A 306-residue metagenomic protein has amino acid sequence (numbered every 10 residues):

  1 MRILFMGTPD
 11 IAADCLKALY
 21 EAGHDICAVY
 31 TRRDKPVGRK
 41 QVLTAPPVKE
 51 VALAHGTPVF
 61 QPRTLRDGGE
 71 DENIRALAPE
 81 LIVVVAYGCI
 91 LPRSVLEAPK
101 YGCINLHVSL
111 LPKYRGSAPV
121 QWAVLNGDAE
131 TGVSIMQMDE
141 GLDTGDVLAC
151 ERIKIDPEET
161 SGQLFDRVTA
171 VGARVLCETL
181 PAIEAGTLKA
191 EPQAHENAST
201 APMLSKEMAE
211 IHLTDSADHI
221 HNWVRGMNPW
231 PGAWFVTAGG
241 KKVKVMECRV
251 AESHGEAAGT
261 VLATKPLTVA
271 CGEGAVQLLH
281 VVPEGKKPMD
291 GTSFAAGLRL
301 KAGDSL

Functional and structural regions predicted by a protein language model:
M1-R39: N-terminal Rossmann-like dinucleotide-binding module
R2-L4, D25-V29, P58-L77, I82 (+1 more regions): Internal alpha/beta domain cores that form substrate/cofactor-binding pockets in large enzymes and binding proteins
G7, V29, A52, I82 (+7 more regions): A residue-level signal for conserved active-site and pocket-lining positions in enzyme catalytic cores
A13, V42-A45, D67-D71, C89 (+1 more regions): Structural motif corresponding to alpha-helix initiation and N-cap regions
A22, R32, L81-T200: Donor/substrate-binding cores of folate-linked one-carbon enzymes
K35-H55: N-terminal beta-loop-helix "entrance" segment that forms/cooperates in small-molecule cofactor or anionic ligand
P202-D215: Acyl-group handling in specialized metabolite and lipid biosynthesis
L213-L306: An anion-binding loop in the catalytic cleft
